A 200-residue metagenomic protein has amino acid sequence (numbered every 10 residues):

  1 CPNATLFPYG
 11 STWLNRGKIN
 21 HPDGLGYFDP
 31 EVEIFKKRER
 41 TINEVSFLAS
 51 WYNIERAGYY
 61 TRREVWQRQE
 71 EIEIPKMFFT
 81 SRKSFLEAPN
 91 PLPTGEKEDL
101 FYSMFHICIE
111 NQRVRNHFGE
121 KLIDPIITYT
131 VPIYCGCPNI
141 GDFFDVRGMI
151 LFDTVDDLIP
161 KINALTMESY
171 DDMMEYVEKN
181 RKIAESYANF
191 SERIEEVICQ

Functional and structural regions predicted by a protein language model:
C1-L151, R181-C199: Nucleotide-sugar donor-binding catalytic core of glycosyltransferases
E98, I162-L165: Short amphipathic alpha-helix with an adjacent loop that forms part of the alpha/beta core around
I150-V155, T166-M167: Conserved acidic donor-binding segment of nucleotide-sugar-dependent glycosyltransferases
A164-N180: Conserved donor-nucleotide binding/catalytic region of nucleotide-linked donor-dependent transferases
